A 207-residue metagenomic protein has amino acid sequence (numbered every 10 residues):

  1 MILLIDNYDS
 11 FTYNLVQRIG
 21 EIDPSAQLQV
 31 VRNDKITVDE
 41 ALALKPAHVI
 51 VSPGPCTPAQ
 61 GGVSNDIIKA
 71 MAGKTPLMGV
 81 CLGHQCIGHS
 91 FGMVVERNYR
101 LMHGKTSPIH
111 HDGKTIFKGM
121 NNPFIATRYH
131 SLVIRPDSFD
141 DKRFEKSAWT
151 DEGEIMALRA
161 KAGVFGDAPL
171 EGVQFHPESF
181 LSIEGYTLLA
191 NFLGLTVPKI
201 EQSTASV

Functional and structural regions predicted by a protein language model:
M1-G73, L82, I183-V207: N-terminal beta1-alpha1 cap of cysteine-dependent amidohydrolase-like domains
L28-V30, V95, K146: Generic structural signal for residues in well-ordered beta-strands
R32, R97, R128: Short loop/edge segments at beta-strand edges and connector loops that shape dinucleotide/nucleotide cofactor-binding
P46-G119, P123-I125, L189-N191: Cysteine-nucleophile active-site neighborhood
P55-T57, L132-V133, E178-F180: Short histidine/acidic/glycine/proline-rich micro-motifs that form metal- and phosphate-coordinating active-site loops
C81, H130, H176: Histidine-centered divalent metal-coordination motifs
T115-D167: Catalytic beta-strand/loop cores that center a nucleophilic Ser/Cys/Thr and support acyl-enzyme chemistry
E152-E201: A glycine-centered loop/beta-turn motif at secondary-structure junctions
